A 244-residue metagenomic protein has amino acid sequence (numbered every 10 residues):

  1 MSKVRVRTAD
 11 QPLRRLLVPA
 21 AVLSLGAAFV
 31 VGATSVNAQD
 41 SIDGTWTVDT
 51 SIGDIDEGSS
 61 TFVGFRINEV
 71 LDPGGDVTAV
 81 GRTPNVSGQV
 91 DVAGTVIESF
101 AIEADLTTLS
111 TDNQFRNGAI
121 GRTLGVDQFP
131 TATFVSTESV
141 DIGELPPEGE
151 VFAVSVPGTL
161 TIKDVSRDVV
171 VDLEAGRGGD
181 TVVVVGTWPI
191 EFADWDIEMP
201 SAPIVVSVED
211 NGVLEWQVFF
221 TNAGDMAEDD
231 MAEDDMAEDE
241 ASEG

Functional and structural regions predicted by a protein language model:
M1-L13: N-terminal secretory signal peptides that target proteins for export/translocation
S2, A28, A33-N37: Charge-rich (especially acidic), low-complexity segments
P19-V30: Bacterial N-terminal signal peptides
T34-G244: Low-complexity, acidic/polar, glycine-enriched regions of mature
